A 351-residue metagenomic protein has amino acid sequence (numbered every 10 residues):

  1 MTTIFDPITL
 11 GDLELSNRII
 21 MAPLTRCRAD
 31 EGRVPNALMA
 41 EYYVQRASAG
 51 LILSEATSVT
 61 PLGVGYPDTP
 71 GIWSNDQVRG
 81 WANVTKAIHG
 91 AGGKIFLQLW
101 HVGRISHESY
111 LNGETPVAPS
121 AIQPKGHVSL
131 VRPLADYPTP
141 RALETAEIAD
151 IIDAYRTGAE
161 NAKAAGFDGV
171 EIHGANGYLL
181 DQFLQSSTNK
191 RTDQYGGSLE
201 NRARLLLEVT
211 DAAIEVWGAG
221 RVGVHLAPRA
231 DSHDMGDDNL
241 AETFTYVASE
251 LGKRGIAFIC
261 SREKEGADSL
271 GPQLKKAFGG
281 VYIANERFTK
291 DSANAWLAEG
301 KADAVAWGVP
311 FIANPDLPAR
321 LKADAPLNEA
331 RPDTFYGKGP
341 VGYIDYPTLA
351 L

Functional and structural regions predicted by a protein language model:
M1-L351: Flavin-dependent oxidoreductase catalytic cores
